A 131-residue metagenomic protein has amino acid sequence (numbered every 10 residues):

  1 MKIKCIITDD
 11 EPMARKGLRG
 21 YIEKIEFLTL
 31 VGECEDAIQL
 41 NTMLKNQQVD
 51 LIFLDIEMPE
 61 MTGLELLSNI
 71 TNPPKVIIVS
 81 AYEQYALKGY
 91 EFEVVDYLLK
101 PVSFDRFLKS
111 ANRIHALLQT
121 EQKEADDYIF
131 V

Functional and structural regions predicted by a protein language model:
M1-K4: Non-catalytic signal-transmission and effector/linker regions of two-component phosphorelay proteins
T8, L30, Y97: Short, flexible active-site loop motifs that bind/organize anionic cofactors or intermediates
T8-D9, C34, I52: Conserved sequence signature across two-component system core domains
E11-G32, N69: Two-component/phosphorelay signaling modules centered on CheY-like receiver
M13, K24, I38-Q122: CheY-like receiver
D127-V131: C-terminal output/effector regions of signal-responsive regulators
